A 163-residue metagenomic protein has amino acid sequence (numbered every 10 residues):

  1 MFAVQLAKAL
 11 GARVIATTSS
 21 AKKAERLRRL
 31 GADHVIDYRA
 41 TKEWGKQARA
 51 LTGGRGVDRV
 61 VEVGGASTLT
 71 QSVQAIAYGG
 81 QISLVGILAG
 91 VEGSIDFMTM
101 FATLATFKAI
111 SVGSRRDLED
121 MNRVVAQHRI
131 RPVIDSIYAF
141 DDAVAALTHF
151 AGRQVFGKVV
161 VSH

Functional and structural regions predicted by a protein language model:
M1-T41: Mid-domain Rossmann-like dinucleotide-binding core that forms the NAD(H)/NADP(H) cofactor-binding site
A3, A48, M121: Aromatic/hydrophobic pocket-lining residues that form π-stacking "cages" and hydrophobic walls in ligand
L10, T18-S19, L27-R28, V63-S136 (+1 more regions): Glycine-rich phosphate-binding loop and adjacent beta-alpha segment of Rossmann(oid) nucleotide-cofactor-binding
A32, G56-V57, A143: Local beta-strand N-terminus motif with an aromatic residue
I36, D58-V61: N-terminal Rossmann-like NAD(P) cofactor-binding module of classical short-chain dehydrogenase/reductase
A40, G65, A139-D142: Short loop/turn segments at beta->alpha junctions
K42-G54: Short amphipathic alpha-helix with an adjacent loop that forms part of the alpha/beta core around
G54, R129-V133, V144-H163: C-terminal capping/lid region of NAD(P)-dependent oxidoreductase domains
